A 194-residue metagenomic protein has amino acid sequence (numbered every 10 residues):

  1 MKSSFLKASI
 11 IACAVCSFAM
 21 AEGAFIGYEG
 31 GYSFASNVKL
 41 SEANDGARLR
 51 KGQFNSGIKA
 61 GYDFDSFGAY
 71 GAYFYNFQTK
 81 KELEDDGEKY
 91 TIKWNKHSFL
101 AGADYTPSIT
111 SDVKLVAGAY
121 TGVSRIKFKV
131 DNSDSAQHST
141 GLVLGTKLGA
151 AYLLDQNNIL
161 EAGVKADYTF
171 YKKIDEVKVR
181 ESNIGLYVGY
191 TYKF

Functional and structural regions predicted by a protein language model:
M1-F25: Cleavable N-terminal export/targeting peptides
A14-C16, Y105, Y152-L153, Y168: Short stretches within intrinsically disordered, low-complexity N-terminal or propeptide regions
M20-Y75, N183-G185, G189-K193: Short glycine/proline- and aromatic-enriched beta-strand/turn motifs that initiate or cap beta-hairpins
Y28-G30, A119, V164: A structural signal for short, well-ordered beta-strand segments
S36-G52, F74-H97, V123-T140, Y168-S182: Flexible, solvent-exposed loop segments that connect beta-strands
F54-I58, H97-A101, L142-L148, L160 (+1 more regions): Hydrophobic, lipid-facing positions within transmembrane beta-strands of outer-membrane proteins
K59-D131, Y152-L154, L186-F194: Gram-negative (and chloroplast) outer-membrane scaffold detector with strong preference for beta-barrel transmembrane
Q78-E84, T146-F194: Predominantly the C-terminal beta-signal and adjacent terminal strand-loop region of outer-membrane beta-barrel
